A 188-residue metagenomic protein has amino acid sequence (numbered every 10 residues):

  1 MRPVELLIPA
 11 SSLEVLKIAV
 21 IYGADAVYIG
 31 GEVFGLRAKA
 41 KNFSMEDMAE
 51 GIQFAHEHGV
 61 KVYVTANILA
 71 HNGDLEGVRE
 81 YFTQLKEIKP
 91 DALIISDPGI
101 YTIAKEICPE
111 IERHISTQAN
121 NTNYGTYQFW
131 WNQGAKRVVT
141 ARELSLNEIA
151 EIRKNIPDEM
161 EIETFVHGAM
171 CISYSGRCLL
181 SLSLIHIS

Functional and structural regions predicted by a protein language model:
R2-V4, A24-D25, H56-V62, P90-D91 (+3 more regions): Short, well-ordered coil/turn segments that N-cap beta-strands
R2-Y28, E32: N-terminal basic/disordered segments at the start of proteins
L6-P9, V27-I29, V62-A66, L93-I95 (+3 more regions): Hydrophobic faces of well-ordered beta-strands that scaffold small-molecule active sites in alpha/beta enzyme cores
A19, D97, W130, T164: Conserved, mostly hydrophobic/aromatic
Y28-D47, A66-D74: Glycine-rich, proline-tolerant flexible connector loops at the mouths of alpha/beta enzymes
K39-A49, S96-C108, E143-P157: Active-site-adjacent beta->alpha loops and helix N-cap segments on the catalytic face of soluble alpha/beta enzymes
V60-F129: N-terminal active-site wall of soluble small-molecule enzyme domains
I185-I187: Conserved small/polar residues in nucleotide/adenosyl-binding loops
